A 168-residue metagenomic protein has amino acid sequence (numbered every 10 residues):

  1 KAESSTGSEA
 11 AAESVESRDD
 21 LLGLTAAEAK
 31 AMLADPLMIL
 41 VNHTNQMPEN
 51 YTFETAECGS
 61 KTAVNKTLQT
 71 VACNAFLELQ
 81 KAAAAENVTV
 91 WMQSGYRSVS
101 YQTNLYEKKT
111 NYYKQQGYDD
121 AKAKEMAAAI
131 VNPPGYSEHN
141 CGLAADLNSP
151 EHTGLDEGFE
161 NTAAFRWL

Functional and structural regions predicted by a protein language model:
K1-G95, V99-L168: Extracytoplasmic cell-surface/polysaccharide-interacting catalytic and binding patches
